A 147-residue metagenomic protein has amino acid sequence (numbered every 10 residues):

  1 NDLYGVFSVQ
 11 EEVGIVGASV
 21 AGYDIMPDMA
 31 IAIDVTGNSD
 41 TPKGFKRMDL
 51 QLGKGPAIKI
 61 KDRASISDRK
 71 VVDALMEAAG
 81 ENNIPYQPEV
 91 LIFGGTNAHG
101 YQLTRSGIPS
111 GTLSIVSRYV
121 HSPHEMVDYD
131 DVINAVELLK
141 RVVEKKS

Functional and structural regions predicted by a protein language model:
N1-P56, A98, S147: Acidic/histidine-rich catalytic neighborhood of metal-dependent amide-processing enzymes
A18-A21, Y101, L139-V142: Buried hydrophobic packing segments
K54-V136, E144: Active-site-adjacent substrate-binding region of metalloamidase/peptidase-like peptide-processing proteins
